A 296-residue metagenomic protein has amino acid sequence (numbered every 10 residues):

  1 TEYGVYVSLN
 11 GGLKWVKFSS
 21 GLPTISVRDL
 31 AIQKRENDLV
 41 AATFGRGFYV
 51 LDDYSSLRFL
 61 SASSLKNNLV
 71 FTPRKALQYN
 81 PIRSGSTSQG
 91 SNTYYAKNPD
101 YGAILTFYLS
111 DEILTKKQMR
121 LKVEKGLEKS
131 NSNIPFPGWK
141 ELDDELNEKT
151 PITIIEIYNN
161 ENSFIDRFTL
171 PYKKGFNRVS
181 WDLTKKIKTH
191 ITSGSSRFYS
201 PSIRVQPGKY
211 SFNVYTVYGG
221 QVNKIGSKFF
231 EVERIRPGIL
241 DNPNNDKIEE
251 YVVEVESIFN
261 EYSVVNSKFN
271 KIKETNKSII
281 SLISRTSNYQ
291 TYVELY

Functional and structural regions predicted by a protein language model:
T1-T93, D100-Y101, S110-E112: Beta-propeller blade termini and top-face loops
S61-Y296: Extracytoplasmic/secretory ectodomains and luminal regions
